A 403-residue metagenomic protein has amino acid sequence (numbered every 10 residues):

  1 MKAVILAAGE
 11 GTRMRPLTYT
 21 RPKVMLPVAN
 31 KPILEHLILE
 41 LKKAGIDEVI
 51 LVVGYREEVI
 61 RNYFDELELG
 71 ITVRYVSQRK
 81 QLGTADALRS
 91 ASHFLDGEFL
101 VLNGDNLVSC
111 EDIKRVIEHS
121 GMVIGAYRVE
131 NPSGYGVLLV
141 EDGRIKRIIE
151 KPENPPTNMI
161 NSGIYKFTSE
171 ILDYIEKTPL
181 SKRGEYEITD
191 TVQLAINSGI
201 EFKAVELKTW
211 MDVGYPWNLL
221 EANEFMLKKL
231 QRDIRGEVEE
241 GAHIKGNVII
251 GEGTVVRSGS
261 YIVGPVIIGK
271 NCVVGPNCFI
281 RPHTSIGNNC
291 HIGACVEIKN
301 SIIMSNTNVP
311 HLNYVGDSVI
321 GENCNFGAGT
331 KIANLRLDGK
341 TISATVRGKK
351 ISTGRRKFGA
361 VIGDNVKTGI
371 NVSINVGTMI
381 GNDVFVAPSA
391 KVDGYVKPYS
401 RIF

Functional and structural regions predicted by a protein language model:
K2-I5, R13, P27, K31-L102: Conserved N-terminal catalytic core of the sugar/cofactor nucleotidyltransferase
I38-L39, E57, R89, S109-E118 (+1 more regions): Short alpha-helix within the catalytic core of nucleotide-sugar-dependent glycosyltransferases
L100, K114-I117, R144-K228: Catalytic-core segments of class I nucleotidyltransferases/pyrophosphorylases that form NMP-activated intermediates
G104-L107: The conserved acidic donor/metal-binding loop of glycosyltransferases
E111-S133: Conserved donor-nucleotide/metal-binding helix-loop-beta segment in metal-dependent transferases, i.e., the alpha-helix
E187, L194-P282: Extended, small-residue-rich solenoid/repeat segments and analogous flexible loops that form exposed scaffolds
E252, G269-K270, N288, K299 (+2 more regions): The repeat-register position in solenoid repeat domains
G293-F403: Glycine-rich hexapeptide-repeat left-handed beta-helix
